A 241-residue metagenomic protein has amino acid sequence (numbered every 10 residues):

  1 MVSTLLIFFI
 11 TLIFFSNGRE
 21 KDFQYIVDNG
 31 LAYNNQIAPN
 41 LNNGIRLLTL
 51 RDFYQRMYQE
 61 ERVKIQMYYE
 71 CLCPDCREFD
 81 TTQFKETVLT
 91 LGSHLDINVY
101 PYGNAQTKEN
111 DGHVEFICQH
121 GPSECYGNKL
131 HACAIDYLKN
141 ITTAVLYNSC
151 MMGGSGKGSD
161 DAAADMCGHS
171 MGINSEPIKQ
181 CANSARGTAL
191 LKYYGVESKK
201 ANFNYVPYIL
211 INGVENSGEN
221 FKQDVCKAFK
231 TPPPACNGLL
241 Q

Functional and structural regions predicted by a protein language model:
V2-L5, S16-G30, N34-N35, I65-Y68 (+2 more regions): C-terminal cap of thioredoxin/glutaredoxin-like
F8-F9: Terminal, contiguous helix-loop blocks that mediate binding/assembly
L12, R19-R62: N-terminal leader/targeting and pre-domain segments
I13-N17, H131-A132: Membrane-embedded alpha-helices of multi-pass membrane proteins, especially ion channels and transporters
N40-G44, C71-C76, A182-G187: Short linear motifs at secondary-structure transitions and domain/linker junctions
L50-F53, F84, Y194: Generic hydrophobic alpha-helical segments
F53, N110, V114, G127-N128 (+2 more regions): General secondary-structure edge motif
E61, Q66-M171, L239-L240: Structural alpha/beta surface segment adjacent to cysteine/selenocysteine redox centers across thiol/disulfide enzymes
